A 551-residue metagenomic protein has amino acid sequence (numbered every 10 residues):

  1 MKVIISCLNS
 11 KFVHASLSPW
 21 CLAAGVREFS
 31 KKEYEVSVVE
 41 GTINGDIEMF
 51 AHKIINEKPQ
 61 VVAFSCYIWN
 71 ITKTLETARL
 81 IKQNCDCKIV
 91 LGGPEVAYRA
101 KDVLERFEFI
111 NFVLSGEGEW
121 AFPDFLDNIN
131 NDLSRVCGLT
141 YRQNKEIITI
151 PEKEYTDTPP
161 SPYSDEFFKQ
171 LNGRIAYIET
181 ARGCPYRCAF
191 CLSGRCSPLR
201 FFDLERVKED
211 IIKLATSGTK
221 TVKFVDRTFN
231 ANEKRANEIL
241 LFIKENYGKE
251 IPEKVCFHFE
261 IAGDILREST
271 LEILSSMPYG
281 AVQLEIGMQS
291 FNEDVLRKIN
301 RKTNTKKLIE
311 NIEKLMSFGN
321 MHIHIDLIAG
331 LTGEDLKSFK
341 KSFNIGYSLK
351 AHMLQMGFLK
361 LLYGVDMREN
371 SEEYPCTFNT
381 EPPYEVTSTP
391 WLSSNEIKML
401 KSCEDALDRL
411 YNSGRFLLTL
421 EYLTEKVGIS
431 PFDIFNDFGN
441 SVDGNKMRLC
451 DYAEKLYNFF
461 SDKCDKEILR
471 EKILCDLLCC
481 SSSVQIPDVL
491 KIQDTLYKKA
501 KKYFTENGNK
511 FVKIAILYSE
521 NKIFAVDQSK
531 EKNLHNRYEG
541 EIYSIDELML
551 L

Functional and structural regions predicted by a protein language model:
M1-K2, V136, T140-T180: N-terminal [4Fe-4S]-dependent radical SAM core
M1-L8, E28-E35, I47, A51 (+2 more regions): Radical SAM enzyme core and accessory elements
K2, G25, Y34-P151: Glycine-rich beta-alpha loop elements in corrinoid/cobalamin-binding modules across cobalamin-dependent enzymes
V3, V36, I89, V136-C137 (+5 more regions): Hydrophobic/aromatic residues located in beta-strands of well-ordered beta-sheets within soluble catalytic
L8, E233, N246-I251, E260-I265 (+1 more regions): A structural motif corresponding to the C-terminal lobe/cap of the Radical SAM core domain
N9-S18, C66-I71: A short, glycine/small-residue-rich beta-strand->loop->alpha-helix junction that serves as a flexible
K58-V62, T219, A351-H352: Proline-aspartate-enriched helix->loop->beta-strand connector
S161-M321: Radical SAM [4Fe-4S] cluster-binding motif and immediate context
